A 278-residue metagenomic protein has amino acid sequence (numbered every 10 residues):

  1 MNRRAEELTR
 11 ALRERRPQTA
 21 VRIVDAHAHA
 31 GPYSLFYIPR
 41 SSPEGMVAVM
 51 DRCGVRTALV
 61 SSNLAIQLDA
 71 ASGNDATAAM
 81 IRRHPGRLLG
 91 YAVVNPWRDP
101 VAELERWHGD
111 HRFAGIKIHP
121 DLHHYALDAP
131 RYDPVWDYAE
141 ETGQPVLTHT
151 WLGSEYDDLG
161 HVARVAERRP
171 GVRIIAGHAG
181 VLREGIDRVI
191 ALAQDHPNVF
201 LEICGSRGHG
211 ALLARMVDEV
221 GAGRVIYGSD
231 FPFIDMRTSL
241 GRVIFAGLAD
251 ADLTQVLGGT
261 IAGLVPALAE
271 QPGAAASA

Functional and structural regions predicted by a protein language model:
M1-A26, R40-T57, A222-R224, I234-A278: Mid-to-C-terminal alpha-helical segments outside catalytic/metal-binding sites
N2-R4, H111-G115, D128-I226, A274: Catalytic pocket-lining loop regions of alpha/beta-barrel enzymes, especially the amidohydrolase/enolase/GH5 lineages
R3, R56-T57, A65-L147, W151-G153 (+1 more regions): Active-site gating/metal-coordination segments in enzymes
H27, M50, T77, W107 (+6 more regions): Conserved, mostly hydrophobic/aromatic
H27-H29, S61, Y91-V93, K117-H119 (+5 more regions): A cross-family glycoside hydrolase active-site/sugar-binding cleft signature
H29-S41: Acidic/histidine-rich helix-loop elements that form or flank divalent-metal/phosphate-binding sites at the catalytic
G31-S34, A65-D69, P96-D99, H123 (+4 more regions): Active-site environment of divalent metal-dependent phosphoester hydrolases
I38-M50, R98-H108: Short, acidic/polar
